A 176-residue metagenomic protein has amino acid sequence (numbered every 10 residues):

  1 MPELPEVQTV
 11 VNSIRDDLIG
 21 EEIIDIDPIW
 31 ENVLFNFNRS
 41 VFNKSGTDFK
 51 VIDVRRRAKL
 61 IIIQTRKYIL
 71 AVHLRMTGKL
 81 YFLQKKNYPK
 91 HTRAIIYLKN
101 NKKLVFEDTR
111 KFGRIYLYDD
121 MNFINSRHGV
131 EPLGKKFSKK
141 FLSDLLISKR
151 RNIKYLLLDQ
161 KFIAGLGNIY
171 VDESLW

Functional and structural regions predicted by a protein language model:
M1-E107, K111-R114: A cross-family signal for N-terminal binding/gating loops and helix N-caps that shape access to the active site
R66, L70-G165, Y170-W176: Phosphate/anion-contacting hairpin/loop surfaces
